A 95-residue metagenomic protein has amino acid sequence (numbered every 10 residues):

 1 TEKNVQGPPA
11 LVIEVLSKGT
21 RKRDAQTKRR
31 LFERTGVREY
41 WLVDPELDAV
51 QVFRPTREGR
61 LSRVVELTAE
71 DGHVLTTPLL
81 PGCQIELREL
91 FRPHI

Functional and structural regions predicted by a protein language model:
T1-T35, E39-I95: C-terminal interaction segment
